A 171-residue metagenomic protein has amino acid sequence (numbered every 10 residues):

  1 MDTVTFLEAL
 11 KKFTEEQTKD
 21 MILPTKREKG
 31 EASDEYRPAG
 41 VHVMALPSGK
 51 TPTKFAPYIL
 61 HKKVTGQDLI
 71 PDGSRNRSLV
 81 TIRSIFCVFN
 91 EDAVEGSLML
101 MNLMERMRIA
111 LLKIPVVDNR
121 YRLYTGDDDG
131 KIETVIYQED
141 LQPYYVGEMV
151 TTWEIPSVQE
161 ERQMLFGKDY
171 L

Functional and structural regions predicted by a protein language model:
M1-D72, D169-L171: Small/polar-rich, solvent-exposed N-terminal microdomains that initiate assembly or binding
T5, A56, L79, E95-L98 (+2 more regions): Short, well-structured alpha-helical interface segments that form or flank functional binding sites
L10, T14, I59-H61, S84 (+4 more regions): Generic low-polarity alpha-helical segments
T53, S74-S78, L141-Y145: Solvent-exposed loop and beta-edge segments used for protein-protein assembly and interaction
I59-E91: Active-site-adjacent structural patch at catalytic or cofactor/ligand-binding sites
L69-S74, E91-L98, V116-R120: Short, solvent-exposed secondary-structure capping/transition elements
L98-E161: Acidic-leaning, charged glycine-interspersed low-complexity segments
E160-Q163, K168-L171: Long, contiguous binding/interaction regions
